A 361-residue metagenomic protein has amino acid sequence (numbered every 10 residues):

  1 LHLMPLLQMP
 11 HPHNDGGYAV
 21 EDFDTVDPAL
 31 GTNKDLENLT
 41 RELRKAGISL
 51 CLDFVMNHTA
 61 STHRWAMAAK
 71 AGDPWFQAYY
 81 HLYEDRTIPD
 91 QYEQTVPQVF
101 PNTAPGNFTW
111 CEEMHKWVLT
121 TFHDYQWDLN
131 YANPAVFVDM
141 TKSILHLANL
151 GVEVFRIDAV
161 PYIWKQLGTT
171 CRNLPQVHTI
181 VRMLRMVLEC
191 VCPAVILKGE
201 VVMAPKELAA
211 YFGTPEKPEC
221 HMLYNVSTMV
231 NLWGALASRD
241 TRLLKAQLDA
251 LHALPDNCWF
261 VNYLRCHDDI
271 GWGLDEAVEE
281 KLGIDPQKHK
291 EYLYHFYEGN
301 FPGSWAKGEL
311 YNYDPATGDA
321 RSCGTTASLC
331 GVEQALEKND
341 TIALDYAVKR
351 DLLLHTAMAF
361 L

Functional and structural regions predicted by a protein language model:
L1-L361: Active-site and adjacent substrate-binding regions of carbohydrate-active enzymes
